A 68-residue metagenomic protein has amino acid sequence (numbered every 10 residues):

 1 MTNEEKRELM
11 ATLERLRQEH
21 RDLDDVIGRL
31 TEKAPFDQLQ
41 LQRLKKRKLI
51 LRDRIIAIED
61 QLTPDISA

Functional and structural regions predicted by a protein language model:
R7-A68: Amphipathic, hydrophobic secondary-structure cores in small proteins
